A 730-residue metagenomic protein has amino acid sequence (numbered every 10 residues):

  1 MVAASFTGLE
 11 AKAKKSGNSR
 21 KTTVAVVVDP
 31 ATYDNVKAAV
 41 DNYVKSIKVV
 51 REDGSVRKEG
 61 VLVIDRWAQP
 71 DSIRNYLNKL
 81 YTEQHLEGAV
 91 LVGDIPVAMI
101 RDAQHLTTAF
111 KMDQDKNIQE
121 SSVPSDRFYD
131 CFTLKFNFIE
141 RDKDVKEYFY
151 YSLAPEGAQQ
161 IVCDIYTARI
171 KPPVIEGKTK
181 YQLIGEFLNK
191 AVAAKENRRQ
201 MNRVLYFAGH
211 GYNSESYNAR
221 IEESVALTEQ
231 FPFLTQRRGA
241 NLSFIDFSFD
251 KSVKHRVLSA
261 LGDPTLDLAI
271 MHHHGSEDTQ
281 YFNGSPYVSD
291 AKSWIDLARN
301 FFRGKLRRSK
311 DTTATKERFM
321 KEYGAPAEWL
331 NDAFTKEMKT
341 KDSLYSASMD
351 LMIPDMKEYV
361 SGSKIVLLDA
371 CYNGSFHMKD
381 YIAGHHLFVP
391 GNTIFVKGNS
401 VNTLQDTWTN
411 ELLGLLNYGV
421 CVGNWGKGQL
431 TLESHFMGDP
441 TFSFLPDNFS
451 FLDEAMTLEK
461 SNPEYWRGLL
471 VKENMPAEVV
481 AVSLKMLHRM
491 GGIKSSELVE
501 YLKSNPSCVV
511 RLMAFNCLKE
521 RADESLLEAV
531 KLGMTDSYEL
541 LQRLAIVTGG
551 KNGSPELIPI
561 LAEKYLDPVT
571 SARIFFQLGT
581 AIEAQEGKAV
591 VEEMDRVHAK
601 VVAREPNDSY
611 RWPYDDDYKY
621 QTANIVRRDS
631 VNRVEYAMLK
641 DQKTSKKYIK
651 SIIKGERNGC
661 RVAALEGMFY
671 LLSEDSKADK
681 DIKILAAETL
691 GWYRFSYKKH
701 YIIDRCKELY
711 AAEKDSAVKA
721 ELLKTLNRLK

Functional and structural regions predicted by a protein language model:
M1-K15: Bacterial Sec-dependent N-terminal signal peptides
R20-V24, R51-G60, Q84-G88, R198-V204 (+5 more regions): Loop/turn elements at helix/coil->beta-strand transitions in domains of secreted/extracellular proteins
P70-K251, L258-L268, G275-D290: Structured catalytic cores of large enzymes
S122-E186, D296-W408: Catalytic cores of nucleophile-dependent amide-cleaving enzymes
T409-I493, E500, C508-N516: Caspase-like cysteine protease fold
E459-V471, G491-K503, D523-M534, S554-L566 (+4 more regions): Amphipathic alpha-helical scaffolding segments comprising HEAT/armadillo-like alpha-solenoid repeats
L469-A477, K503-V509, L532-L540, Y565-R573 (+4 more regions): Short coil turns that connect the paired helices of HEAT/ARM alpha-solenoid repeats
E478-M490, V509-D523, Q542-S554, R573-K588 (+4 more regions): Structural detector for internal amphipathic alpha-helices that build alpha-solenoid repeat scaffolds
